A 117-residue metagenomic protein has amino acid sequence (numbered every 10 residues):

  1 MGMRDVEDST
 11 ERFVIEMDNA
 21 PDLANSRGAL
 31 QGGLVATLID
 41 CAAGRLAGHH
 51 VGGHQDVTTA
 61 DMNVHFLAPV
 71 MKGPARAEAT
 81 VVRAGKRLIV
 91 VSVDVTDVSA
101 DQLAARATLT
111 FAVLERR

Functional and structural regions predicted by a protein language model:
M1, E11-F13, D56-M62, G73 (+2 more regions): A generic structural signal for short beta-strands and their flanking turns/coil linkers
M1-L30: Catalytic strand-loop segment that frames the active site of acyl-thioester-processing enzymes
M17-N19, F66, V113: Hydrophobic residues in beta-strands and at strand termini
R27-G44, T59: Compact, glycine-rich, soluble single-domain proteins
G44-R76, V81: Hydrophobic beta-strand-centered segment that forms part of the acyl-chain substrate-binding groove
P69-K72, R76, T80-R117: HotDog/MaoC-like acyl-thioester-processing domains
